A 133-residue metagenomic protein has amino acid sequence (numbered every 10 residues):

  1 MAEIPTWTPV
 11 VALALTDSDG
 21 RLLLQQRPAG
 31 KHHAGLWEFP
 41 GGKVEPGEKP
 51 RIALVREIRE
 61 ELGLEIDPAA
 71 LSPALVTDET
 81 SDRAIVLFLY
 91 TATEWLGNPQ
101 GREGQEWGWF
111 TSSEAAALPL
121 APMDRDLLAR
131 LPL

Functional and structural regions predicted by a protein language model:
M1-L22, K43, A74: Conserved N-terminal beta-strand and adjoining loop/helix that marks the start of the Nudix/MutT-like hydrolase domain
I4, K31, G41, E45-K49 (+3 more regions): Residues at secondary-structure transition points
T8, D17, L75-N98, E106-G108: Active-site-adjacent beta-strand/loop module that shapes the phosphate/pyrophosphate-binding cleft
R21-E61: Conserved Nudix-box catalytic region and its N-terminal flanking loop in Nudix hydrolases and closely related
E65-L75: A short coil-to-beta-strand element that immediately follows conserved catalytic motifs
L89-T91, P99-L131: NUDIX/MutT-family hydrolases
